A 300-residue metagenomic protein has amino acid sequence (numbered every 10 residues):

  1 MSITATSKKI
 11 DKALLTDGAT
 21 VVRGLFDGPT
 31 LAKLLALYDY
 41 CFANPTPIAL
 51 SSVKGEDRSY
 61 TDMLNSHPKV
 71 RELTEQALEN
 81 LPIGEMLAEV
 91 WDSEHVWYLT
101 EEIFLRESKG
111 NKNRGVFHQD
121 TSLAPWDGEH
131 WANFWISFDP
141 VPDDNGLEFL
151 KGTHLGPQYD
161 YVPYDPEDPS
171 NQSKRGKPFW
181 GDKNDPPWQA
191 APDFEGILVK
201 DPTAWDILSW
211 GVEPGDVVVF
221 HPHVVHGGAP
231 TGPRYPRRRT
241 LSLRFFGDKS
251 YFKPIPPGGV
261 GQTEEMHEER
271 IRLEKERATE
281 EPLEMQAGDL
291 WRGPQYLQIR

Functional and structural regions predicted by a protein language model:
S2-D17, R23-F117, S122-P125, L273-E274: Non-heme Fe(II)-dependent double-stranded beta-helix
F26-G28, F104-L105, S122, P140-V141 (+3 more regions): Short, solvent-exposed loop/turn segments at secondary-structure junctions
N44-I48, G55, P214-V219, H223-R300: Non-heme Fe(II)/2-oxoglutarate
S93, S108-N111, P140-D143, L155 (+2 more regions): Short, charged/polar surface micro-motifs in flexible loops or helix N-caps
H118-W131, W205, V212, P236-R237: A short beta-loop-beta micro-motif enriched in histidine and acidic residues
Q119, I136-P140, F149-K151: Short, structured patches in soluble enzyme cores that scaffold and shape functional sites
P125-D143, G211-P214, V219, R244-D248: Short, conserved beta-strand element in jelly-roll/cupin
D143-V225: Double-stranded beta-helix
